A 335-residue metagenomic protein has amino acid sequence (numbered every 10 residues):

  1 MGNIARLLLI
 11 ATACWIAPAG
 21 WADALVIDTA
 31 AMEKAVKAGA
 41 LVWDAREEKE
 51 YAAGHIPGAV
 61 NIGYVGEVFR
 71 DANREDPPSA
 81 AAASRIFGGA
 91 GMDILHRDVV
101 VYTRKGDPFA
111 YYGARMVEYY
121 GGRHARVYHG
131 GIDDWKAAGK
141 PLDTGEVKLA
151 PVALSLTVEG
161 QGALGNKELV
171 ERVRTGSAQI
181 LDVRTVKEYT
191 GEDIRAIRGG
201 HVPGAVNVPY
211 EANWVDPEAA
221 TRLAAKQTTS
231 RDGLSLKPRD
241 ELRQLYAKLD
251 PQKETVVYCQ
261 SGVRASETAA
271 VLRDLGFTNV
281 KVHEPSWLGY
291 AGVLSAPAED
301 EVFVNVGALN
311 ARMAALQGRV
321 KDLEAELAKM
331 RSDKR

Functional and structural regions predicted by a protein language model:
M1-R6: Positively charged n-region of N-terminal signal peptides that target proteins for export
L7-A19: Bacterial N-terminal signal peptides
W21-L41, E48-Q179, V183, K187-R335: Rhodanese-like catalytic fold shared by cysteine-dependent sulfurtransferases and DSP/PTP-type phosphatases
